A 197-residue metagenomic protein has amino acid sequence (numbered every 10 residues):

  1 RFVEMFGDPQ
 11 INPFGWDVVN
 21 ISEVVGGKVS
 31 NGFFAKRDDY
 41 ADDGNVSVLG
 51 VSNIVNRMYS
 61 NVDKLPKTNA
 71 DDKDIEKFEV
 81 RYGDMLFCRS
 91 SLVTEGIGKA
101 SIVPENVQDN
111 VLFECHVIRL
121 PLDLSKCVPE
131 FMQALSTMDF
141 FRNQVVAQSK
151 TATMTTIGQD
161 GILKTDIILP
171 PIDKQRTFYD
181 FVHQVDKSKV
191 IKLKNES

Functional and structural regions predicted by a protein language model:
R1-N31, K164, I168-S197: Non-catalytic DNA-recognition/assembly elements of restriction-modification systems
D17, F34-A41, K64, A147-S149: Short coil/turn segments at secondary-structure boundaries
S22-D38, S52-M85, S91, I102 (+1 more regions): Sequence-specific dsDNA recognition surfaces
A41-D42, V111: Extracellular/periplasmic catalytic domains that process cell-envelope and extracellular macromolecules
G50, I75-T137: A short beta-sheet element
D109-I118, C127, V146-R176: A short glycine-rich beta-alpha junction/loop motif
F141-V145: Periplasmic-binding protein-like
